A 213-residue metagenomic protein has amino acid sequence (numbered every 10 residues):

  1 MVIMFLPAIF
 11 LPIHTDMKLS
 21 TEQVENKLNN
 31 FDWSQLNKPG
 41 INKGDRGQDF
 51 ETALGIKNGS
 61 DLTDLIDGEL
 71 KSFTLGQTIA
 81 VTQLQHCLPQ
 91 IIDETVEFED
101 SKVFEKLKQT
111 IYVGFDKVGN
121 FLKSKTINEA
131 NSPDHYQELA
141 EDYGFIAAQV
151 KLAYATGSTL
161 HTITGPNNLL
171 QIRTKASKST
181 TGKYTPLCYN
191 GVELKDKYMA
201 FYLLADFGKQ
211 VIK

Functional and structural regions predicted by a protein language model:
V2-K213: Nucleic-acid endonuclease domains
